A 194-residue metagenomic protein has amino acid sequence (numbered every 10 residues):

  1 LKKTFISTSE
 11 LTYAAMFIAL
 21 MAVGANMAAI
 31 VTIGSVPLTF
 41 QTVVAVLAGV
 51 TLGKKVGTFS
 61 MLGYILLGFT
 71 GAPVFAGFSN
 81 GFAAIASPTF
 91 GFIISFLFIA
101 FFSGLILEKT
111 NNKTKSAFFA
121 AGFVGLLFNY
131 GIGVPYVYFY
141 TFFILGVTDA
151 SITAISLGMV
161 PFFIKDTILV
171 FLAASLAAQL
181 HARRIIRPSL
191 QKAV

Functional and structural regions predicted by a protein language model:
L1-M16, T153-V194: Alpha-helical transmembrane segments and their cytosolic interface
L1-S60: Hydrophobic transmembrane alpha-helices
A14-M16, V23, F82-N129: Short helix-perturbing small/polar motifs within transmembrane alpha-helices
L20, G24, A28, A48 (+11 more regions): Alpha-helical membrane-inserting segments
A25-P37, I65-I99: Interfacial aromatic-anchored transmembrane helix boundaries in multi-pass membrane proteins
G57-M61, F118, A154-I155: Alpha-helical transmembrane segments and their helix-entry boundary regions
M61-L62, G122-F123, M159: Residue-level recognition of transmembrane alpha-helices in multi-pass small-molecule transporters/permeases
A76-A84, L145-P161: Active-site-proximal inter-transmembrane loops
